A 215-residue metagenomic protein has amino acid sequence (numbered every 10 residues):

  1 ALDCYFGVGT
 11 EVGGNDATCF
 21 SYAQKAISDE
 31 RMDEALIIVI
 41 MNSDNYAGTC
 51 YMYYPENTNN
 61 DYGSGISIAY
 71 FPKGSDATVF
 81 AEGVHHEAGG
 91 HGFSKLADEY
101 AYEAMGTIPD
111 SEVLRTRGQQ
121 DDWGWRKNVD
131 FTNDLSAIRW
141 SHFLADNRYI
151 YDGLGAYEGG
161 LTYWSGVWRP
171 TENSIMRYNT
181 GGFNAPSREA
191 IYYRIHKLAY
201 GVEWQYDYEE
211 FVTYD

Functional and structural regions predicted by a protein language model:
A1-E103: Active-site-proximal segment of zinc-dependent metalloprotease catalytic domains
A97-D215: Replace "(M1/M4/M9/M12/WLM)" with "(e.g., M1/M4/M8/M9/M12/M26/WLM)" and add "not limited to" to clarify scope
